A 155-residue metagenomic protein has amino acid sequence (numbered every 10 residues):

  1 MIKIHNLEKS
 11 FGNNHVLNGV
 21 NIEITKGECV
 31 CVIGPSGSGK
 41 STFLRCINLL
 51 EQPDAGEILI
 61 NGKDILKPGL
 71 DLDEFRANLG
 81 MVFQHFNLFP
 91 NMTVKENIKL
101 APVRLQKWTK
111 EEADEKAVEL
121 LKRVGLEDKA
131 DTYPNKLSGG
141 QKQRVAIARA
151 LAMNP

Functional and structural regions predicted by a protein language model:
M1-P155: ABC family nucleotide-binding domain
